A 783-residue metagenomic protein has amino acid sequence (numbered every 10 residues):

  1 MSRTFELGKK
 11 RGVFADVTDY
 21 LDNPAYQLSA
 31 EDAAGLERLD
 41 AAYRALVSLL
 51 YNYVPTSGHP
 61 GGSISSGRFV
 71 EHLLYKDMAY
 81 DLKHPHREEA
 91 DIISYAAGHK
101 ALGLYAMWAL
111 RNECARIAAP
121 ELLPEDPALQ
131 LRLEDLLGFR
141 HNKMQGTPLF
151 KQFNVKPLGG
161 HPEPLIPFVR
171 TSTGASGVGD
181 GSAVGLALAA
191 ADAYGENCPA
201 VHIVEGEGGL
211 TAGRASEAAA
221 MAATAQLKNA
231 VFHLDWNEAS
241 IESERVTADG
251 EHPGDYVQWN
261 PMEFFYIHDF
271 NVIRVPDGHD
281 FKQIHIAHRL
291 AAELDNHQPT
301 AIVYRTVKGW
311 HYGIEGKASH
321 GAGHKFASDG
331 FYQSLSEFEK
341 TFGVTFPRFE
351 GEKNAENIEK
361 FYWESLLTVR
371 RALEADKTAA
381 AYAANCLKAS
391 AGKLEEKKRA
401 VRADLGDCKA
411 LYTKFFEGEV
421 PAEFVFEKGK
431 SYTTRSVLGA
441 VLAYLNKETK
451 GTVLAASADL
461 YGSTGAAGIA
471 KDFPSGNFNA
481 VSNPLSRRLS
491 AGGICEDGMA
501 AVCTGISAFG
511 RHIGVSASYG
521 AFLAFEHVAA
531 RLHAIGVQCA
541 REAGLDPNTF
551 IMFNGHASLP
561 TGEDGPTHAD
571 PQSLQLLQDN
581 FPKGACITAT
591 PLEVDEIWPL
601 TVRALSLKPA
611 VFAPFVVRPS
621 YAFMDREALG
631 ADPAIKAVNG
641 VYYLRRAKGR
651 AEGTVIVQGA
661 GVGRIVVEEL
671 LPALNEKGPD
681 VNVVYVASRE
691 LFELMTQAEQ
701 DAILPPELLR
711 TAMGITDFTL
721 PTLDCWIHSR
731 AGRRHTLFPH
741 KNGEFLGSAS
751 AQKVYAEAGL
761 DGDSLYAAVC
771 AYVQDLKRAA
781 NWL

Functional and structural regions predicted by a protein language model:
S2-E37: Non-catalytic, mobile gating and regulatory segments of ester bond hydrolases
E31, G35, Y43-V47, S65-A225 (+5 more regions): Cofactor-binding active-site loop characterized by glycine-rich and histidine/acidic residues
R38, L373-D546, G630-P679, G732-R733: Non-catalytic terminal/interface segments that mediate subunit docking, oligomerization, and allosteric communication
A41-S57, D235: N-terminal capping segment at the start of a domain
Y51-P60, E88-A97, P164-S176, V425-G429 (+2 more regions): A short glycine/serine-rich beta->alpha loop
Y75, A79-Y80, V155-H233, H285-I286 (+7 more regions): Thiamine diphosphate
E88-E89, A97, Y304-Y312, G316-A410: Terminal amphipathic helices with adjacent charged low-complexity linkers/tails
H141-V169, V178-D180, D192-C198, H202 (+6 more regions): Thiamine diphosphate
